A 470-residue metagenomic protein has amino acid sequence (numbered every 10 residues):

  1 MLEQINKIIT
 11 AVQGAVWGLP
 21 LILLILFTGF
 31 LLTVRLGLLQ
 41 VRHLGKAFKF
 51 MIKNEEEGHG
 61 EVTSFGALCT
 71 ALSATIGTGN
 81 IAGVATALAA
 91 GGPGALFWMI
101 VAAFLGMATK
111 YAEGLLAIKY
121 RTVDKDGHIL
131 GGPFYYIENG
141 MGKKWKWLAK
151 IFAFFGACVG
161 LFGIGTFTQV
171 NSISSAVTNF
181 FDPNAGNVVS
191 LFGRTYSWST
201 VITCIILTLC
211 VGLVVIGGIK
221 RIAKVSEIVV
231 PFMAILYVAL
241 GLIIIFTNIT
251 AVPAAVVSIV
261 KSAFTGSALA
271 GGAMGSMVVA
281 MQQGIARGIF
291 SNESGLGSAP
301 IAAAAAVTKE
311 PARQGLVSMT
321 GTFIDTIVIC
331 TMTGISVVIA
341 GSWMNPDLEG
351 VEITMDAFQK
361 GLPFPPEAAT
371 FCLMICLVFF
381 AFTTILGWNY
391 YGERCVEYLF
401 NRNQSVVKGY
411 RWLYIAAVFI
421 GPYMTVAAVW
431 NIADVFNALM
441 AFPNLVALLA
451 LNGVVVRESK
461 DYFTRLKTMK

Functional and structural regions predicted by a protein language model:
M1-T78, L88-A95, G106, F246 (+2 more regions): N-terminal alpha-helical transmembrane segments of multi-pass membrane transport and channel/translocase proteins
Q4-I5, R35-Q40, G79-V84, G160-I173 (+6 more regions): Transmembrane helix-loop junctions in multi-pass membrane proteins
L24-L31, L36-F48, V170-V177, W198-V260 (+3 more regions): Membrane-interface loop-to-helix entry segments
T28-T33, S73, A102-G127, F134 (+4 more regions): Helix-loop-helix module between adjacent transmembrane segments
T33, E113-R121, K125, L240-S258 (+4 more regions): Extracellular/periplasmic helix-exit of transmembrane alpha-helices
L38-S64, T86-L96, I100, A108-K144 (+4 more regions): Flexible loop linkers connecting adjacent transmembrane helices in multi-pass alpha-helical membrane transporters
E57-A90, L116-G140, I151-F154, C158 (+2 more regions): Alpha-helical membrane segments and immediately flanking helix-loop junctions that form or couple to the substrate/ion
G217, K224-E227, F232-A304, D356: Membrane-embedded translocation segments of transport machinery
